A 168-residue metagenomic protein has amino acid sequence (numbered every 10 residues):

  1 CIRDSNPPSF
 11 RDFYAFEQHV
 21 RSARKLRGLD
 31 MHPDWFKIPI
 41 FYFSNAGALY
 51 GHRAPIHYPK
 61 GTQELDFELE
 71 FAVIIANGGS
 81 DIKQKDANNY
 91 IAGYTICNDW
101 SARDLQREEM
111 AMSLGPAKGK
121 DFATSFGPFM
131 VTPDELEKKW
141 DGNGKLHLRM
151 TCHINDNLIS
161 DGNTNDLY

Functional and structural regions predicted by a protein language model:
C1: Active-site loops and adjacent core secondary-structure elements that bind or stabilize anionic groups
D4-Y168: Glycine-enriched loop-and-adjacent helix/strand subsegments that border the catalytic/binding cleft of enzyme cores
